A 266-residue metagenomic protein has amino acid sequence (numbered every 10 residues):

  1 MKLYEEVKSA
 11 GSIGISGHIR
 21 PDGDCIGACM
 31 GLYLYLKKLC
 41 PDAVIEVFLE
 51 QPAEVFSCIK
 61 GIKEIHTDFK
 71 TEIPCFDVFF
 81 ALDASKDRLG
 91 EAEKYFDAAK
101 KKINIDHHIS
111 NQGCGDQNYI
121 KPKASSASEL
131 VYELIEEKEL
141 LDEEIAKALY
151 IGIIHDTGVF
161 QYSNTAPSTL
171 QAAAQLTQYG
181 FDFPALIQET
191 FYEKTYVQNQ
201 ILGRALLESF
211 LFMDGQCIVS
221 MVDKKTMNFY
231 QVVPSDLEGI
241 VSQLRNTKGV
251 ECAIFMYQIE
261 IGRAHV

Functional and structural regions predicted by a protein language model:
K2-I19, G27-S57, E64-T67, E72-V78 (+1 more regions): Hydrophobic helix-and-loop "lid/oligomerization" segment in the mid-to-C-terminal part of catalytic domains
G23-C29, D87-G90: Short glycine/serine/threonine-rich phosphate/pyrophosphate-binding segments that cradle anionic phosphate groups
L32-Y33, F96-A99, I120-K121, Q171: Glycine-rich, phosphate-binding/catalytic loops in enzymes
I62-Q117: Active-site cofactor/cluster-binding pocket
F69-K70, E91-K94, N118-K121, E139-L140 (+2 more regions): A generic local secondary-structure boundary/capping motif
T71-I73, K94-D97, N111-Q112, L141-D142 (+3 more regions): Solvent-exposed alpha-helices and their adjacent loops that cap or buttress functional pockets in soluble metabolic
H107-A172: Short alpha-helices
